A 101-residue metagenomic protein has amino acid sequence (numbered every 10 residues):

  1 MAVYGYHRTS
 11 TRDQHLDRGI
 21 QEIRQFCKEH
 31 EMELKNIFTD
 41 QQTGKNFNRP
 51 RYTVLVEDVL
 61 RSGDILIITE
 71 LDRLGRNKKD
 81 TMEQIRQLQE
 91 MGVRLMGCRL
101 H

Functional and structural regions predicted by a protein language model:
M1-H101: Short, structured surface patches at the beginning of a domain
